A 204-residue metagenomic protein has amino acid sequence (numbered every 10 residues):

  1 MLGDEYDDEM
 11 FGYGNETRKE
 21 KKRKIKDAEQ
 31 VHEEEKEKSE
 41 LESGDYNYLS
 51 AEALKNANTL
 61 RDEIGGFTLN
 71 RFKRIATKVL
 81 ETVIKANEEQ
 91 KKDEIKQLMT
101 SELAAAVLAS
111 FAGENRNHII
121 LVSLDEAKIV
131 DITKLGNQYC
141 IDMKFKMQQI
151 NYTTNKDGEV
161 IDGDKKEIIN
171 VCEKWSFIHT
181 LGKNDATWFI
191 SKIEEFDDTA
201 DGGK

Functional and structural regions predicted by a protein language model:
M1-V31, G136-K204: Exposed beta-sheet edge and beta->alpha loop/turn motif
V31-V130: Core segments of small alpha/beta cavity-forming domains
L80-V83, N87, K91-E94, L98 (+8 more regions): Generic local-structure boundary detector
I129-I132, F177: A structural signal for short hydrophobic beta-strand segments in well-ordered beta-sheet cores
